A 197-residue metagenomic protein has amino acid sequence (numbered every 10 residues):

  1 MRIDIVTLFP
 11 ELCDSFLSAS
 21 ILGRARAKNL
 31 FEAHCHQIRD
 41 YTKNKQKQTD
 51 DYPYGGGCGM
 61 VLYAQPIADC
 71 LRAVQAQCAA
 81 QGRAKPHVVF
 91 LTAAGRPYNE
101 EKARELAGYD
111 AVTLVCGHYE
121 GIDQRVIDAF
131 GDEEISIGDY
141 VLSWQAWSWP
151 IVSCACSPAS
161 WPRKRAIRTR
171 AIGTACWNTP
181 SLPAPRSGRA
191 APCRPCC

Functional and structural regions predicted by a protein language model:
R2-D40: Glycine-rich, flexible N-terminal cofactor/catalytic loop recognition
D4-V6, H34-H36, V89, V112-T113 (+1 more regions): Hydrophobic/aromatic beta-strand patches that form the interior of the parallel beta-sheet core in alpha/beta enzyme
Q37-Q48, E100: Short, hydrophobic/aliphatic alpha-helical segments
K43-K45, D50, Y54-A68: A short aromatic-anchored loop/beta-hairpin motif
Y63-H118: S-adenosyl-L-methionine/SAH cofactor-binding core of RNA-modifying enzymes
I122, V126-P162: Structured adenosyl-cofactor binding patch, chiefly the S-adenosyl-L-methionine
R165-C197: Long, charged alpha-helical interface segments
